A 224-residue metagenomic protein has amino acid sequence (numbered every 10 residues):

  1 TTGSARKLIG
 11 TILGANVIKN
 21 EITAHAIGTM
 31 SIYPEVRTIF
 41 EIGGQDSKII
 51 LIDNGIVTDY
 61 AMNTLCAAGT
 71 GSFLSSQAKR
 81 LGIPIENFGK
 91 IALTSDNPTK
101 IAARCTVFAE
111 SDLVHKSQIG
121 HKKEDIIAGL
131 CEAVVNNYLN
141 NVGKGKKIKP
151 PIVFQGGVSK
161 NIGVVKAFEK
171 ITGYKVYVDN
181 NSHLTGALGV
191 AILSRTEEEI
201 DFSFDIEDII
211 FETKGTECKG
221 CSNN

Functional and structural regions predicted by a protein language model:
T1-I22, T58-D59: Short beta-strand-loop/turn "lid" adjacent to the catalytic site in phosphate-handling enzymes
G3-R6, A133, V142-I171, S182-H183: Glycine-rich phosphate-binding loops at beta-strand->alpha-helix junctions
V17-I22, E169-L188: Conserved phosphate-binding/catalytic loops in two-lobed NTP-binding clefts
I27, G71-S75, N180-I210: Glycine-rich phosphate-binding/hydrolytic loop that grips phosphoryl groups
V36-I56, N224: Gly/Thr-rich phosphate-binding beta-strand-loop-beta motif of the actin/hexokinase/Hsp70
N54-N97, I192-T196: Glycine-rich phosphate-binding loop plus the immediately following alpha-helix
S111-N140: Adenine-nucleotide phosphate-binding core of ATP-dependent small-molecule kinases
K214-N224: Cysteine-cluster motifs in flexible loop/terminal segments that predominantly coordinate metals
